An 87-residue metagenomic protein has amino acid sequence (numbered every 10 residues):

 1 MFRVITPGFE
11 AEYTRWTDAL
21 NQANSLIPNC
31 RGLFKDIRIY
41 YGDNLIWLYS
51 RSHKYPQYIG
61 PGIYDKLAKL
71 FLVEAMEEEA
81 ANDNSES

Functional and structural regions predicted by a protein language model:
M1-F9: Short aromatic-glycine-(Arg/Gly/Cys) micro-motifs in beta-strand/loop hairpins
E10-T14, L45-W47: Surface-exposed loop/edge segments in extracytoplasmic proteins
T14-D36: A short, charged, amphipathic alpha-helix used as a generic interaction element across diverse proteins
N29-S87: Short, mixed-charge low-complexity intrinsically disordered segments
